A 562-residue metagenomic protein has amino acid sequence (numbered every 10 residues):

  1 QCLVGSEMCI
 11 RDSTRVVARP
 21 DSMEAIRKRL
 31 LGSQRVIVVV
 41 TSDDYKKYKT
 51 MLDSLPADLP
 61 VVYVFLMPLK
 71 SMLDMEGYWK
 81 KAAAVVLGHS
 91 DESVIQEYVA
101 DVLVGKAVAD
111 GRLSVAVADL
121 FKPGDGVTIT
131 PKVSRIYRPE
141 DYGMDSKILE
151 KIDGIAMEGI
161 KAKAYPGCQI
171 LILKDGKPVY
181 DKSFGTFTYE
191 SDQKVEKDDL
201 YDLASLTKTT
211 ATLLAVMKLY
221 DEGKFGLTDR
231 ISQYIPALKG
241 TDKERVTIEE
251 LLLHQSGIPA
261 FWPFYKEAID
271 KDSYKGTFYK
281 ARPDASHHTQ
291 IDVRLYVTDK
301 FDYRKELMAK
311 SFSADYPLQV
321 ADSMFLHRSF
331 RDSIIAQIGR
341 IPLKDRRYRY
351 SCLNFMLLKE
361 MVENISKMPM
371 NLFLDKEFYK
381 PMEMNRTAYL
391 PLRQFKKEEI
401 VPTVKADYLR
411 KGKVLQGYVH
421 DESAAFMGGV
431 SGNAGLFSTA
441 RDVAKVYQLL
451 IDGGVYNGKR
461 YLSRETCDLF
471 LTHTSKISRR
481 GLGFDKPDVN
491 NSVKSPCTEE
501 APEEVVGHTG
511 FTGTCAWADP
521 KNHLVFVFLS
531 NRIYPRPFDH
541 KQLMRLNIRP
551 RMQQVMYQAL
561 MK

Functional and structural regions predicted by a protein language model:
Q1-G5, I10: Single conserved hydrophobic/aromatic residue that forms the stacking wall/gate of nucleotide- or nucleobase-binding
V16-A18, S114-K122, D452, Y456 (+4 more regions): Short, gly/Ser/Thr-rich active-site loops of penicillin-recognizing serine hydrolases
V62-I129: Peripheral docking tails and interdomain loops at the edges of cofactor- or intermediate-handling domains
Y142-L203, K224-G226, A336-R340, D421 (+1 more regions): Short, conserved catalytic-motif segment at the N-terminal edge
E150-M157, I170, G176, D199-D229 (+4 more regions): Active-site SXXK
A162-Q169, S191-L253, I341-N354, S431-A434: Short active-site loop at a secondary-structure junction that contains or immediately precedes the catalytic residue(s)
E244-E503: Short, surface-exposed loop or secondary-structure junction motifs that flank catalytic or metal-binding residues
V505, T512-V525: Short, surface-exposed beta-strand/loop micro-motifs that present aromatic residues
